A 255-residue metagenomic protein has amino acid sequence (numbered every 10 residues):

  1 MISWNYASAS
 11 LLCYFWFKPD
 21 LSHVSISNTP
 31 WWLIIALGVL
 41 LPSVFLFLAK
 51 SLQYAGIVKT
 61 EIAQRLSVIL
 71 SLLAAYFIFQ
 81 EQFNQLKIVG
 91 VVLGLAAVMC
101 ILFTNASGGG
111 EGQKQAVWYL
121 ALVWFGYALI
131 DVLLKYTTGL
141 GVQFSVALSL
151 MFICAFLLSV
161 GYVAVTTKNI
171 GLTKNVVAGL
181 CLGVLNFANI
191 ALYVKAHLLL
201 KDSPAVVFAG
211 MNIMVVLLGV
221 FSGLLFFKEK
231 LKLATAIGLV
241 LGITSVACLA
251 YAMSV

Functional and structural regions predicted by a protein language model:
M1-V255: Polytopic alpha-helical membrane proteins, predominantly small-molecule transporters/carriers
